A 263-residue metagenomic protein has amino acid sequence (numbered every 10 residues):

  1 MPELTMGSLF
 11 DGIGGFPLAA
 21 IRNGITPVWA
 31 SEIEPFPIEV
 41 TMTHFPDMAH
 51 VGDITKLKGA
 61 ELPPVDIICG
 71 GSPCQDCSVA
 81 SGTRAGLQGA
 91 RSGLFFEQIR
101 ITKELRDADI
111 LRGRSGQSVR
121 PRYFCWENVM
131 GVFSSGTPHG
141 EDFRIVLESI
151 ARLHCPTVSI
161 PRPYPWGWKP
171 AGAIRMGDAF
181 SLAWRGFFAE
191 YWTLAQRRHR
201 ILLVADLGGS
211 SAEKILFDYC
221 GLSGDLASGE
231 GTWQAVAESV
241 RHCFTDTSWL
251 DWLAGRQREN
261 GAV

Functional and structural regions predicted by a protein language model:
P2-M6: Extreme N-terminal starter segment of soluble prokaryotic enzymes
S8-G14: Class I SAM-dependent methyltransferase "Motif I" SAM/SAH-binding loop
G15, A19-T26, H44: A short, Lys/Arg-enriched amphipathic alpha-helix followed by its capping loop at the start of a domain
S31-E34, E127-N128: Conserved acidic E/D residue at the C-terminus of a beta-strand in Rossmann-like folds
F36-E39: Short alpha-helix immediately C-terminal to the canonical SAM-binding loop
D47-D53: Conserved SAM-binding strand-loop segment of SAM-dependent methyltransferases
L57-V65, C77-V263: Class I S-adenosyl-L-methionine
V65-G71: Short SAM/SAH-binding signature in class I
